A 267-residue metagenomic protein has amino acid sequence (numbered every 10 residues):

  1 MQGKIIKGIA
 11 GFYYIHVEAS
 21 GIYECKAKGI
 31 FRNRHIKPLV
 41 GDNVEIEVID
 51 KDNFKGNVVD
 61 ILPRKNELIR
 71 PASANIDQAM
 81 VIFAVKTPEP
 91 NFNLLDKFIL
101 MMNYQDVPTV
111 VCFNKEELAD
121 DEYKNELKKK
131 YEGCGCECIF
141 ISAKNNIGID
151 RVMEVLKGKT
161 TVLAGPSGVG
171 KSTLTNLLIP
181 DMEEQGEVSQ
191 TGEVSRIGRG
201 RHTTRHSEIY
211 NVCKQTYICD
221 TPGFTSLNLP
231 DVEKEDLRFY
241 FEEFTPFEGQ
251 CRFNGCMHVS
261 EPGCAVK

Functional and structural regions predicted by a protein language model:
M1-I9: Structural detector for short beta-strands of small beta-barrel domains
G11, G29, H35-D52, L62-Q78 (+7 more regions): Helix-rich effector regions associated with P-loop NTPase G domains
Y13-V17, C25, I46: SH3/SH3-like beta-barrel fold
G21-I30: Short, structured beta-strand/loop micro-motifs enriched in basic residues and often containing a Trp
N93-N103: Histidine-anchored nucleotide/phosphate-binding helix
P108-V111, L156: Conserved structured catalytic cores and adjacent interaction surfaces of nucleotide-binding/hydrolyzing enzymes
E117-V169: Canonical P-loop GTPase G-domain recognition
